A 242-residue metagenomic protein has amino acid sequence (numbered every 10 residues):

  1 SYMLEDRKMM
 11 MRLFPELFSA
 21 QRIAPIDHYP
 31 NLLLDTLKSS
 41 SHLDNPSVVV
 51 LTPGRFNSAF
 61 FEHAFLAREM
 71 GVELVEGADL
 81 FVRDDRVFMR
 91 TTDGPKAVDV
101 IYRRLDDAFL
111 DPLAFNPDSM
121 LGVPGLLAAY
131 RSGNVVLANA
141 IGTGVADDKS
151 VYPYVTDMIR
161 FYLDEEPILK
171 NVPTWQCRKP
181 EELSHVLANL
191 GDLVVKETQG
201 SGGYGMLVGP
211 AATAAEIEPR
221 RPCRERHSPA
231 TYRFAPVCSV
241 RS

Functional and structural regions predicted by a protein language model:
S1-S242: Domain-scale recognition of functional cores that engage charged ligands
